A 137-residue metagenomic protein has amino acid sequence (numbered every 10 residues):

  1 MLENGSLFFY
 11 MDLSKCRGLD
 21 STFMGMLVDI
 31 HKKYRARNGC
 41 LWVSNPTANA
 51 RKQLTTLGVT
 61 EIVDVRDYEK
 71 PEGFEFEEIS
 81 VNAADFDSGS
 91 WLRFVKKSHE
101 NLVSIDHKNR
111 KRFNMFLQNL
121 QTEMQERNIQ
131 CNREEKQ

Functional and structural regions predicted by a protein language model:
M1-K15, K32-Q137: STAS-like cytosolic regulatory interaction modules
L2-N4, T22-G25: A broad, low-specificity signal for short, low-complexity segments enriched in glycine/proline and polar/charged
S14-M24: Ligand/cofactor pocket segment of small-molecule handling proteins
L27-H31: Histidine-anchored nucleotide/phosphate-binding helix
